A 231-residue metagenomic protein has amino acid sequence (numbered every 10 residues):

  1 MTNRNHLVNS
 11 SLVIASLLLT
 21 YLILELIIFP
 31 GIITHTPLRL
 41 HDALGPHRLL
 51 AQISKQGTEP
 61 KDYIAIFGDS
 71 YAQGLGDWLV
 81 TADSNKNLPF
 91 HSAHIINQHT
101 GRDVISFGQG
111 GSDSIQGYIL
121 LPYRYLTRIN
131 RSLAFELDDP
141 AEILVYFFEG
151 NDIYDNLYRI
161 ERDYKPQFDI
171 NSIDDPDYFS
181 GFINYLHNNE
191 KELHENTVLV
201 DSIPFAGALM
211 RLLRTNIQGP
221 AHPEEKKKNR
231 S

Functional and structural regions predicted by a protein language model:
M1-S231: Extracellular glycan-modifying ectodomains
